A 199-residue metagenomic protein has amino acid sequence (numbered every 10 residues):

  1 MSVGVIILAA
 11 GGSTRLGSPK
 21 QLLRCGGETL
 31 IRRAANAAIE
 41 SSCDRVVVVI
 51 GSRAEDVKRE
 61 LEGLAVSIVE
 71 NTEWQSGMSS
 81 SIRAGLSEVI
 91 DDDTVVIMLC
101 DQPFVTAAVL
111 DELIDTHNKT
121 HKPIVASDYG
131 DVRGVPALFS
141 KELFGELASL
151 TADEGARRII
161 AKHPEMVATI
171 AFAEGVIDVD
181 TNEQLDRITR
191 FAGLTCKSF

Functional and structural regions predicted by a protein language model:
S2-R133, M166-F172: Nucleotide and nucleotide-moiety/phosphate-recognizing core
S13, L23, F144-G145, D186: Nucleotide phosphate-binding site architecture
R83-G85, E142-L147: Short beta-strand and adjoining strand-loop segment in the mid-core of the Rossmann-like NAD(P)-dependent dehydrogenase
I124-A126, P136-L138, I159: Conserved hydrophobic/aromatic beta-strand scaffold that supports enzyme active sites
V135-F139, I177-V179: Short glycine- and hydrophobic/aromatic-rich loop-to-beta-strand nucleating segment in the catalytic cores
G145, S149-F199: Conserved alpha/beta core of the MobA/IspD/sugar-nucleotide pyrophosphorylase nucleotidyltransferase superfamily
